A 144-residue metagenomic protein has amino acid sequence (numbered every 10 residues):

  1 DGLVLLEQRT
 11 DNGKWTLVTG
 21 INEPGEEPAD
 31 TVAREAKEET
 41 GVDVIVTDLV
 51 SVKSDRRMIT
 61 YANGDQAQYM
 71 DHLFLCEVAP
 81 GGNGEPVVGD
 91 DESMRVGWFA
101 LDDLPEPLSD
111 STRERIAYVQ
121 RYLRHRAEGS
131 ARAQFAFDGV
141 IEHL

Functional and structural regions predicted by a protein language model:
D1-L17, V44: N-terminal strand-loop-strand
G2-Q8, N83-G89, Q134-F135: Short, well-ordered strand-loop elements centered on a beta-strand within folded domains, enriched for acidic residues
L6, D48-S51: A structural microfeature
E7, V18, G25, P107 (+1 more regions): Residues that scaffold the ATP/ADP-binding catalytic core of kinase and kinase-like folds
D11-G13, V18, G84, R95 (+2 more regions): Glycine-rich, flexible loop/turn motifs
N12, V18-T19, P24, V50: Short glycine-rich loop/turn motifs that provide flexible caps or phosphate-binding loops at active sites
N22-V46, K53-T112, I141-L144: Unchanged
Y118-L144: Charged phosphate-binding loop/patch that engages nucleotide di/tri-phosphates or the phosphate backbone of nucleic
